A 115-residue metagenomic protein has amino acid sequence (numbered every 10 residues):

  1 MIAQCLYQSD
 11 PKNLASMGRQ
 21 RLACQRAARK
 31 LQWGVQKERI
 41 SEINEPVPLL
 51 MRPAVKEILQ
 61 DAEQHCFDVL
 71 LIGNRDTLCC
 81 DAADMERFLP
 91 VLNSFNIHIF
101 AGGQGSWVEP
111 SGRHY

Functional and structural regions predicted by a protein language model:
M1-Y115: Short, structured surface patches at the beginning of a domain
